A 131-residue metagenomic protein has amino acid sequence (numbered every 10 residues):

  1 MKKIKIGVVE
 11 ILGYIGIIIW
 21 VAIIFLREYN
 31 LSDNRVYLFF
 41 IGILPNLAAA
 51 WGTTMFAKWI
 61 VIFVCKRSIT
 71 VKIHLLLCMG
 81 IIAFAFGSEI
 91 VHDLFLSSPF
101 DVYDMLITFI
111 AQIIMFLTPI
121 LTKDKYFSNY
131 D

Functional and structural regions predicted by a protein language model:
M1-D131: Bulky hydrophobic segments
